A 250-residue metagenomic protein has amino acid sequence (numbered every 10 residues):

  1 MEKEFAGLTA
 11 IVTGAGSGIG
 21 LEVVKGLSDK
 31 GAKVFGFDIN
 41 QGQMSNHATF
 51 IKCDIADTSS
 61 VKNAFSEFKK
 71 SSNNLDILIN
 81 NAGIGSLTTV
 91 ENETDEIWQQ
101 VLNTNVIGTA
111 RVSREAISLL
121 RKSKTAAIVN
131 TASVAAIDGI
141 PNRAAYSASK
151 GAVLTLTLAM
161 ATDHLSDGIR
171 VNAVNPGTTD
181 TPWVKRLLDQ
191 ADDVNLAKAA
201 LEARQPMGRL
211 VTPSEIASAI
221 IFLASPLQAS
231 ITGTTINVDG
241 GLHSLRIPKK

Functional and structural regions predicted by a protein language model:
G16-S17: Conserved glycine-rich cofactor-binding loop
T89-V90, T94-L102, L201: Substrate-binding pocket helix/loop in short-chain dehydrogenase/reductase
E91, D138-A144, S166-D167, G208 (+1 more regions): Active-site loop immediately N-terminal to the catalytic Tyr-X3-Lys motif of short-chain dehydrogenase/reductase
S113, S149: Active-site helix of classical SDR
S118, T162-S166, A229: Alpha-helical segment proximal to the catalytic Tyr-Lys
S133: Residue(s) in the substrate-gating loop at a strand-loop-helix junction that position the organic substrate next
D138, T232-K250: Short C-terminal tail/terminal secondary-structure segment of NAD(P)H-dependent dehydrogenase/reductase domains
